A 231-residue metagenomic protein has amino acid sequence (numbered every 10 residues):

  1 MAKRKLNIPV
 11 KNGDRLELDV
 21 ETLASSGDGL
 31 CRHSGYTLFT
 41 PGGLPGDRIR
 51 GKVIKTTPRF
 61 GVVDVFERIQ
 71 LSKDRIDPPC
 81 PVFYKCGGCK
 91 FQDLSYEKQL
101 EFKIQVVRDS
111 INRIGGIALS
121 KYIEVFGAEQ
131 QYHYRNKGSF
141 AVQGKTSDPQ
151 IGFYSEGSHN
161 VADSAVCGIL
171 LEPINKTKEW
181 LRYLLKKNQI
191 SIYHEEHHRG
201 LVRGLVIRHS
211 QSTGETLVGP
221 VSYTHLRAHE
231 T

Functional and structural regions predicted by a protein language model:
A2-R227: Accessory RNA-recognition modules of RNA-modification enzymes
